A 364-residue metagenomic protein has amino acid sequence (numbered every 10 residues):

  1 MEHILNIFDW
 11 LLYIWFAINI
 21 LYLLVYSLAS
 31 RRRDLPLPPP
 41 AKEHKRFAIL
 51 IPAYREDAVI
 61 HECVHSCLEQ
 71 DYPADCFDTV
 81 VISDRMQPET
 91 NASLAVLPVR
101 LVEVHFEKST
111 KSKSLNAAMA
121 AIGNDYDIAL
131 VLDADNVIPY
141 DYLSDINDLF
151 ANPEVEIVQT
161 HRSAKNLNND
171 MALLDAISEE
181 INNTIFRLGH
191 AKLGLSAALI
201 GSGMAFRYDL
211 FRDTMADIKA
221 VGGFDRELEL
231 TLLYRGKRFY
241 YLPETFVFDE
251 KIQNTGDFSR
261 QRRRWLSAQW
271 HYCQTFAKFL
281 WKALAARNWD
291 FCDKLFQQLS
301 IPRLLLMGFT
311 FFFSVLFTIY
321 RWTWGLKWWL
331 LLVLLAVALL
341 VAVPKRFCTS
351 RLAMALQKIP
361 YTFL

Functional and structural regions predicted by a protein language model:
M1-E43, F347: N-terminal membrane-anchoring/stem segments of glycan-assembly enzymes
L28-R32, P39-A41, Q297-L364: Membrane-embedded multi-pass helical conduit in multi-pass membrane proteins, especially envelope-biosynthetic
K45-A48, D78, E227: Cell-envelope/extracellular polymer assembly enzymes that use nucleotide-activated donors
H65-C76: Short, acidic, metal-binding catalytic loop of nucleotide-sugar glycosyltransferases
V80-N91, F106-K108, V137: A conserved acidic beta->alpha catalytic loop
E103, K108-S114, Y126, Y140-G222 (+3 more regions): Long helical/loop segments within the catalytic core of UDP-sugar-dependent glycosyltransferases, especially the large
N116-I128: Active-site nucleotide-sugar/metal-binding loop of Leloir-type enzymes
D125-V137: Short beta-strand-to-loop acidic/aromatic patch adjacent to the donor-nucleotide binding site
